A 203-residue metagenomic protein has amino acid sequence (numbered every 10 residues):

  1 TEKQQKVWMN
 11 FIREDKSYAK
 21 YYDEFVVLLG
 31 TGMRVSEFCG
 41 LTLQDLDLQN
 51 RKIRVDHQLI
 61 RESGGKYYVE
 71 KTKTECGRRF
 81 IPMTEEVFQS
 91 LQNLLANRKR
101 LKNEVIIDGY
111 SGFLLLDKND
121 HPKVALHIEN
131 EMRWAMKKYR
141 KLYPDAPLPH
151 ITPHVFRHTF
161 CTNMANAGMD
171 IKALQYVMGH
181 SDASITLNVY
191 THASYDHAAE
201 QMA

Functional and structural regions predicted by a protein language model:
T1, M9, D56, T84 (+2 more regions): Residue-level detector of conserved, well-ordered beta-strand and adjacent loop positions that form binding/recognition
T1-L41, Q49, C76-R78, E86 (+1 more regions): Basic, Lys/Arg- and aromatic-enriched nucleic-acid-binding interface segment
E2-Q4, G40-R100, I106: Conserved tyrosine-mediated DNA breakage-rejoining catalytic core shared by Y-recombinases
V7, Q89-N93, I185, E200: Short, solvent-exposed alpha-helical surface patches in well-structured domains
V7-Y21, T31, I81, K99-F113 (+3 more regions): Short, basic (Lys/Arg/His-rich) helix/loop patches that form interaction surfaces in the mid-to-C-terminal regions
Q58-L59, M178-M202: Catalytic-site neighborhood detector that most strongly recognizes the C-terminal catalytic loop/helix of tyrosine
G64-V69, A167, H192-A203: DNA/chromatin major-groove-contacting recognition/catalytic segments
